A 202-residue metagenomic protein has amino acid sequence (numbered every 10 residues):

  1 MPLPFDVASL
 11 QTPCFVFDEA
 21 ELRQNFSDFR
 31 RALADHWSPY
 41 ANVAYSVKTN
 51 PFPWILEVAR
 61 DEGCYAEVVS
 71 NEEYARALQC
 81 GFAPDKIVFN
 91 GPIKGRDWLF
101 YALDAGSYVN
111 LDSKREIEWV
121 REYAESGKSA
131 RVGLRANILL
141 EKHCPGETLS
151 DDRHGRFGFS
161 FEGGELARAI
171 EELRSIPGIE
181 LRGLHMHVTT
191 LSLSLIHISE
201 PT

Functional and structural regions predicted by a protein language model:
M1-A130, A167, S175-E180: A charged N-terminal "starter" segment
Q11-C14, D85, L103-Y108, G146-S160 (+1 more regions): Glycine-rich tight-turn/loop motif centered on a GG-T
S46, R131-N137, H185-H187: Short beta-strand segments
F52, E73-A75, G95-W98, I138-H154 (+1 more regions): Conserved radical SAM core fold
N90, P145, H185-H187, H197: Histidine-centered active-site/metal-ligand motif
I117-I176: Conserved anion-binding
S175-L193: Gly/Ser/Thr-enriched, mixed-charge loops and adjacent short helices that form phosphate/oxyanion-binding elements
S194-T202: Residue-level detector of conserved catalytic or cofactor/ligand-binding positions in enzyme active sites
